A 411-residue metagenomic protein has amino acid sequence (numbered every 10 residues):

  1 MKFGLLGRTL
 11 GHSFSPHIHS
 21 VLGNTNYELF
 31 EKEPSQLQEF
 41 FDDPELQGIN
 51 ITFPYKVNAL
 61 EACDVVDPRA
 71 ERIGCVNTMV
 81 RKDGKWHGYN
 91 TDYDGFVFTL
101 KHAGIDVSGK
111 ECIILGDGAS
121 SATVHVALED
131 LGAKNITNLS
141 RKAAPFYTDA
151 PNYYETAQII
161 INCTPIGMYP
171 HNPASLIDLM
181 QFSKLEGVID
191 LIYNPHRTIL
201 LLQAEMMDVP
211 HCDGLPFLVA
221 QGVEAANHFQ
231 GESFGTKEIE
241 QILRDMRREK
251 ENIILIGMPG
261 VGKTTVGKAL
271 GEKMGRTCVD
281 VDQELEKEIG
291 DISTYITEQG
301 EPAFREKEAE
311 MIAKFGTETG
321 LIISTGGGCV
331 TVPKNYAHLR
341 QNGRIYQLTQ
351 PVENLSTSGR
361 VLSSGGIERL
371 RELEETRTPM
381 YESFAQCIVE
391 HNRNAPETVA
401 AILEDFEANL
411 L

Functional and structural regions predicted by a protein language model:
K2-A103, P195-R197, Q203, M207-P210 (+1 more regions): Phosphate/diphosphate ligand-binding glycine-rich loop within oxidoreductases
G7, G88-Y93, L100-K101, G109-A133 (+1 more regions): Glycine-rich adenosine-cofactor-binding loop
L131-Y147, D282-I289: NAD(P)-binding Rossmann-fold cofactor-contacting core
F146-C212, C329-N335: Rossmann-like adenosine-cofactor binding region
L191-E251, H391: Adenosine-phosphate binding glycine-rich loop
E240-R248, A269, K273, P379-L411: NTP-dependent small-molecule kinase module
Q283-A337: ATP-dependent small-molecule kinase phosphotransfer cores that center on conserved nucleotide phosphate-binding segments
Q341-M380: A glycine- and Lys/Arg-enriched "phosphate-lid" helix/loop adjacent to the NTP-binding pocket of small-molecule kinases
